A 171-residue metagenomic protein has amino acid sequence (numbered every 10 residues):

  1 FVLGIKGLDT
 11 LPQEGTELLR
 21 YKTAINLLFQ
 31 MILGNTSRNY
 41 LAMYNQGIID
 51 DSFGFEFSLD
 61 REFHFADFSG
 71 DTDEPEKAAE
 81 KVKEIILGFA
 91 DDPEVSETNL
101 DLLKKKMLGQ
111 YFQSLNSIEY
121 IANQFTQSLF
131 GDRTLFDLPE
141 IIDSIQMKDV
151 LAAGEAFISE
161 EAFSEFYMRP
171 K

Functional and structural regions predicted by a protein language model:
F1-S37: His/Glu-based metal-binding/catalytic segments typifying zinc-dependent metallopeptidases
V2-P12, Y40-D91, T98-S144, E161-P170: M16 family metallopeptidases and their MPP-like homologs
M31-N35, I145, E160: Residue-level signal for short amphipathic helical patches enriched in basic/charged and nearby hydrophobic residues
M147-A156: Low-complexity, intrinsically disordered Gly/Pro/Thr-rich segments
